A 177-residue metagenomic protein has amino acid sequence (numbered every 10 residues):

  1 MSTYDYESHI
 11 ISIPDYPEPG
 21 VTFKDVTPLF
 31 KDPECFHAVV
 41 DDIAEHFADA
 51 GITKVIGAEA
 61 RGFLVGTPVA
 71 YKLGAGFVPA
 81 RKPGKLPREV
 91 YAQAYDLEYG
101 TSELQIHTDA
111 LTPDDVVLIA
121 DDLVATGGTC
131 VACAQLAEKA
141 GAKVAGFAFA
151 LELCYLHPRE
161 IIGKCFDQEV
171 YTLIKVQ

Functional and structural regions predicted by a protein language model:
M1-I52: Active-site-facing substrate-recognition patch
S2, Y6-S8, V131-Q177: PRPP-dependent phosphoribosyltransferase catalytic core
G20, V55, F77, F147: Residue-level signature of catalytic and energy-coupling elements of molecular machines, predominantly ATP/GTP-dependent
I52-E59: Short glycine-rich phosphate-binding loop at a beta-alpha junction
T53, D115, A145: Conserved acidic residues
L64-L73: Short Gly/Thr/Asp-enriched flexible loops that form oxyanion-binding sites at enzyme active sites
G76-V117: Short, glycine/charge-rich flexible loops or terminal/linker lids adjacent to PRPP-binding catalytic cores
D122, G127: Conserved G/P- and acidic residue-centered "switch" motifs that form tight phosphate/ATP-binding loops in soluble
